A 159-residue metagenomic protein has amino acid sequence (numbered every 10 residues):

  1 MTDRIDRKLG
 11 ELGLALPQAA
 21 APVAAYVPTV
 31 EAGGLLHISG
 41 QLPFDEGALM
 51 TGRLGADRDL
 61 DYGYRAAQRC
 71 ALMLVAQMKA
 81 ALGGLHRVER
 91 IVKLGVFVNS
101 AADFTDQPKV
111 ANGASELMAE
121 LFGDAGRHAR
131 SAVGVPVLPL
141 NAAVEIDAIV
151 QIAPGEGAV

Functional and structural regions predicted by a protein language model:
M1-V159: Short, polar/acidic, helix-capping and beta-turn segments at strand->helix junctions that line the mouths
